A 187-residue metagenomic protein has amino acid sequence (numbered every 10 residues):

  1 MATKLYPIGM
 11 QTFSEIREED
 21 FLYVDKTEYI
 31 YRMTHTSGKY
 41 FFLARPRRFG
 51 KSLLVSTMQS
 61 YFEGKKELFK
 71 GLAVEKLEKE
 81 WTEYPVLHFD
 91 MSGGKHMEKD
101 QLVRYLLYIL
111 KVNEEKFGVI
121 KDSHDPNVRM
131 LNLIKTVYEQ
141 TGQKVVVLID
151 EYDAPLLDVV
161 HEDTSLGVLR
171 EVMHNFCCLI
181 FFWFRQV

Functional and structural regions predicted by a protein language model:
M1-V187: Phosphate-binding site recognition
